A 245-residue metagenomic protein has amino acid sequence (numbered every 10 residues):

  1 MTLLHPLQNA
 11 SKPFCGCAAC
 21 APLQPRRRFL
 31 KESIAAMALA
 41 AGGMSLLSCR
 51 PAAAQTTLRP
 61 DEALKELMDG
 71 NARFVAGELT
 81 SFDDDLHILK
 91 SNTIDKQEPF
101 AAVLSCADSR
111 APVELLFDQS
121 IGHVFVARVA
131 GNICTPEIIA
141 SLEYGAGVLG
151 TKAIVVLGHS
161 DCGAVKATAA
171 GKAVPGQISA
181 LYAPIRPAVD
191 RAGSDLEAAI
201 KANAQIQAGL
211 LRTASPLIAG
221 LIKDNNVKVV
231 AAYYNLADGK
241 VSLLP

Functional and structural regions predicted by a protein language model:
M1-Q24, A35: N-terminal secretory signal peptides
H5, C15, L30-I34, Q55-K96 (+4 more regions): Divalent-metal-activated hydrolytic enzyme cores
R26-A41: N-terminal export leaders
G43-R50: C-terminal segment of classical bacterial N-terminal signal peptides
S91-A101, C106-A111: Glycine-rich, flexible N-terminal cofactor/catalytic loop recognition
S105-R110, A130-I133, H159, G171: Short glycine-enriched loops at secondary-structure junctions
A107-A127: Catalytic core of membrane glycerolipid acyltransferases/transacylases, capturing the structured, soluble-facing
V156: Conserved functional hotspot residues or short segments at active or partner-binding sites across diverse domains
